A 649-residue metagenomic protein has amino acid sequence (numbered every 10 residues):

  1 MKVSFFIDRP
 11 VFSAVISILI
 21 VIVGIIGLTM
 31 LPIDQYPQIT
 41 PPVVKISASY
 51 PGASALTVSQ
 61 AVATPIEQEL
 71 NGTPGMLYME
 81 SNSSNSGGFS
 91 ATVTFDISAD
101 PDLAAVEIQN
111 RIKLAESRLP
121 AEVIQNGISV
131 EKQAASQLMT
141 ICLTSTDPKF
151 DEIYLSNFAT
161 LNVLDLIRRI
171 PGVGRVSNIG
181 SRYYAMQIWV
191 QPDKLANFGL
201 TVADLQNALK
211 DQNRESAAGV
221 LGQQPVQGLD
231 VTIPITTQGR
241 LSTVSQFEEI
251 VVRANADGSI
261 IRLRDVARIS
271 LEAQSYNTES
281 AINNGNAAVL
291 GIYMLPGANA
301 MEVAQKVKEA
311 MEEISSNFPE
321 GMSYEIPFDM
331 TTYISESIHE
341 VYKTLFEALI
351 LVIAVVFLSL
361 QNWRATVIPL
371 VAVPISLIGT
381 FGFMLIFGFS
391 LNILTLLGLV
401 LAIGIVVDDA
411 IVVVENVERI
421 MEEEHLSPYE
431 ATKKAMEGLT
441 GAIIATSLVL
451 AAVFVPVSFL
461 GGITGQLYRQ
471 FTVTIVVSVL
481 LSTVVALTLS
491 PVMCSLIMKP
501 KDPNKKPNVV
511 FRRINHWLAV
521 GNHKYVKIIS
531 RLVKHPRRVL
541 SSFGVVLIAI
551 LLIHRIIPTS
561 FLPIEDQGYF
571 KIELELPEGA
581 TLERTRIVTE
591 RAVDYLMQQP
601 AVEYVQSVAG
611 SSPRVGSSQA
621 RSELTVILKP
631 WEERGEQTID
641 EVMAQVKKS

Functional and structural regions predicted by a protein language model:
M1-I33, L439, V509-P563: Signature of alpha-helical transmembrane segments and their immediate interfacial
V11, L19-S54, L77, K113-E122 (+4 more regions): Transmembrane helices with small-residue packing motifs
A14, V21, I25-I26, M30 (+12 more regions): Surface-exposed amphipathic alpha-helical segments in non-transmembrane regions that serve as interaction surfaces
G24-Q35, I350-R419, F459, V477 (+1 more regions): Hydrophobic transmembrane alpha-helices and their membrane-interface caps in long multi-pass transport proteins
I33-V44, S81-G87, E122-D147, S177-Y183 (+8 more regions): Flexible hinge/switch segments at interdomain interfaces of large molecular machines
Y293-A298, A304-L351, F383, L391: Membrane-helix entry/capping segments
P327, I334, I338, V414 (+2 more regions): Helix-loop junctions and hydrophobic alpha-helical segments within the transmembrane domains of large membrane
I403-V417, L439-F459, Q466-F511, L624: Transmembrane alpha-helices and their membrane-interface boundaries in multi-pass membrane transporters and channels
